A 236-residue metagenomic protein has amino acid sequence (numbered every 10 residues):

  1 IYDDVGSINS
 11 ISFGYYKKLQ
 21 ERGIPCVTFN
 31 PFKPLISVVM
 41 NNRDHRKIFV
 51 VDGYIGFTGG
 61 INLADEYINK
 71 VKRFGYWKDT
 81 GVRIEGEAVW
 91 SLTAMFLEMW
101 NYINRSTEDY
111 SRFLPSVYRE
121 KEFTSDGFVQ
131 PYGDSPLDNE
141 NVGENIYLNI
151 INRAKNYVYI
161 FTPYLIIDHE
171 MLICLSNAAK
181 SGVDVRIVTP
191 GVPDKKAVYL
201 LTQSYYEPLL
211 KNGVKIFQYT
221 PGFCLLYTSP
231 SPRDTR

Functional and structural regions predicted by a protein language model:
I1-N152, F161, L165, H169 (+1 more regions): HKD-type phospholipase D/PLD-like phosphodiesterase module
Y102, Y164, S181, D234-T235: A very general structural signal that marks isolated residues within well-ordered alpha-helical segments
Y164-V183: Helical hairpin unit composed of two closely spaced alpha helices linked by a short loop
Y227-R236: Single conserved hydrophobic/aromatic residue that forms the stacking wall/gate of nucleotide- or nucleobase-binding
